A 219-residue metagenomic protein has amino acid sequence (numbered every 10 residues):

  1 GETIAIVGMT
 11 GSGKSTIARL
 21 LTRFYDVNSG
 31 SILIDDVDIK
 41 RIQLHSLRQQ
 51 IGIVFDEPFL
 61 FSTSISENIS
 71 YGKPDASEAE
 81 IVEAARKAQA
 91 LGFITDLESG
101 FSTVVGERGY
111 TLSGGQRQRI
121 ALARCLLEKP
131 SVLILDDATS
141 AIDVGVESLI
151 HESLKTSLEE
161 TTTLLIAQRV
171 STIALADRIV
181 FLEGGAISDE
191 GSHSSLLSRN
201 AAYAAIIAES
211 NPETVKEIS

Functional and structural regions predicted by a protein language model:
G1-S219: ABC-type nucleotide-binding domain
